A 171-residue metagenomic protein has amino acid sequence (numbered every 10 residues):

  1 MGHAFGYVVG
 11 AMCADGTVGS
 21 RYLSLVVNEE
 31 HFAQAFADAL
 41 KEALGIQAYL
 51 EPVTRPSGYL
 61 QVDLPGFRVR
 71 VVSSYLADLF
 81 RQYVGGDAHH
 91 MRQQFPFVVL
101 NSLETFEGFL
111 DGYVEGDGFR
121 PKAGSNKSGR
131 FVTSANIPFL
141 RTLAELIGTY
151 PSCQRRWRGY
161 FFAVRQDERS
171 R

Functional and structural regions predicted by a protein language model:
M1-E168: Intein-associated homing endonuclease modules of the LAGLIDADG/DOD-type, together with closely related HINT-family
R171: Eukaryote-biased recognition of electropositive, low-complexity segments and basic polyanion/acidic-motif-binding
